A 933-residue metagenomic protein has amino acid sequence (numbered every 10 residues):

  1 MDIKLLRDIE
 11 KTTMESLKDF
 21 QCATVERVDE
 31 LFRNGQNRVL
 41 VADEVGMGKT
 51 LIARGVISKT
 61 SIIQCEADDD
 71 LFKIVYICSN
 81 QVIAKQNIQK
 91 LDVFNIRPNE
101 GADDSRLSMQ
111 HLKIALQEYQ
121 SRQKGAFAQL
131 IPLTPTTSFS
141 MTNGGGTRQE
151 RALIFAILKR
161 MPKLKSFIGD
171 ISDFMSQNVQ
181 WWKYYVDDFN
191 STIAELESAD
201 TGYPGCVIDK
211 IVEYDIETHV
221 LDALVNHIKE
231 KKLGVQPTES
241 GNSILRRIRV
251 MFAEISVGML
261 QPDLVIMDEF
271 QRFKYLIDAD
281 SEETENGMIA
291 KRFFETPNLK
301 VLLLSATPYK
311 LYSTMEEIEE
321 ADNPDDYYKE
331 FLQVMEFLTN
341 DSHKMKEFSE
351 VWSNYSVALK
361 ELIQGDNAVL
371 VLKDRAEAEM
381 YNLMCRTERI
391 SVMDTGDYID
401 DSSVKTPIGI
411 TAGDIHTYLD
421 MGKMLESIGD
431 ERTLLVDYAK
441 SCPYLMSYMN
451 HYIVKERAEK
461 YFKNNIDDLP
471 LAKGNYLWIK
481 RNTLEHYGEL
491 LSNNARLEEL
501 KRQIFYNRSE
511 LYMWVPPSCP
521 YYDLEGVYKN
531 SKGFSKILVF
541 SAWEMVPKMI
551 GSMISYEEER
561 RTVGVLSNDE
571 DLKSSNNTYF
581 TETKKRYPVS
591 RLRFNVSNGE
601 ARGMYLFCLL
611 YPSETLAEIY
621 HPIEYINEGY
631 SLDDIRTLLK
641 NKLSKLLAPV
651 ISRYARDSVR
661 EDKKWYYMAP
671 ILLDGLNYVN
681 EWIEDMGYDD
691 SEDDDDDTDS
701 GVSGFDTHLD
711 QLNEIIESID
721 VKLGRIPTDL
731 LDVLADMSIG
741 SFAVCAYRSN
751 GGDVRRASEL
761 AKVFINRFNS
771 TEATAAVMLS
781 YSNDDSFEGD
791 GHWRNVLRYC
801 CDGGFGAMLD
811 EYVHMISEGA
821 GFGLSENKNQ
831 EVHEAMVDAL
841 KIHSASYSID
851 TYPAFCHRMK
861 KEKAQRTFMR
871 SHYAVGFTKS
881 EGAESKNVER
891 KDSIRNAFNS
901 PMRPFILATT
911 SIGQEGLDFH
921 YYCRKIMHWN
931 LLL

Functional and structural regions predicted by a protein language model:
M1-K925, L932-L933: Helicase motor interdomain insertion/brace
